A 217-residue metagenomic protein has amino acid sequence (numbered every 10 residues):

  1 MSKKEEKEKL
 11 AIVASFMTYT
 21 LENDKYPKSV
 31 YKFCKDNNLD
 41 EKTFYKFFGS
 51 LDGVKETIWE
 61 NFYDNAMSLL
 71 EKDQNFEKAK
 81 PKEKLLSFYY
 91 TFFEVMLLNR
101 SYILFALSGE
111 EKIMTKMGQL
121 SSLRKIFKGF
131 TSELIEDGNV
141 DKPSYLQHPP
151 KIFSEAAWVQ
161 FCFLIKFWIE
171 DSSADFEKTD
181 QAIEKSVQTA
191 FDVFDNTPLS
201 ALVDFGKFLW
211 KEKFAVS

Functional and structural regions predicted by a protein language model:
K7-K32, D36-K42, G53-E60: Short, amphipathic alpha-helix enriched in basic
W59-M67: Short, basic, alpha-helical segments at the C-terminal edge of helix-turn-helix-like DNA-binding modules
K72-Y102, K112: Hydrophobic alpha-helical connector segments
L97-T115, S132-E136: Amphipathic alpha-helical segments used for helix-helix packing
K116-V140, K151-F163: Amphipathic alpha-helical packing segments from all-alpha helical-bundle domains
H148-W168, Q181-T189: Hydrophobic alpha-helical segments that form the core of small-molecule binding pockets and/or dimer interfaces
E170-S217: C-terminal peripheral helix-coil segments that are non-catalytic and often amphipathic
